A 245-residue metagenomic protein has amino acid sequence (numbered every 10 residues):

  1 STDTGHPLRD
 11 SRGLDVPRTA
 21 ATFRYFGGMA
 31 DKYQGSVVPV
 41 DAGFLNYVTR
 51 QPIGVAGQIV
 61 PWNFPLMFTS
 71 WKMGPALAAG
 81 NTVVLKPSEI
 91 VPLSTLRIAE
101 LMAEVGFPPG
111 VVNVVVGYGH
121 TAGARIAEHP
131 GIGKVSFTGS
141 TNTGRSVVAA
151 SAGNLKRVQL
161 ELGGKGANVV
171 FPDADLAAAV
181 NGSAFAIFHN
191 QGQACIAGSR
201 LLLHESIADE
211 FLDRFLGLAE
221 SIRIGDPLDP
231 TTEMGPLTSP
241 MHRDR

Functional and structural regions predicted by a protein language model:
S1-G43, T238: N-terminal Rossmann-like NAD(P)+-binding subdomain of aldehyde/semialdehyde dehydrogenases
S1-T2, G13, E128, A149 (+2 more regions): Phosphate-coordinating loops and pocket residues in cytosolic domains that bind phosphorylated ligands
T2, G28-S36, E104, F185 (+2 more regions): Conserved helix-loop functional segments at active or binding sites
H6-P7, H129, S140, H204: Short loop-to-helix capping motifs
T22-Y25, Q34-A178, T231: Rossmann-like NAD(P) dinucleotide-binding subdomain of oxidoreductase/dehydrogenase enzymes
K134, N142-R245: ALDH superfamily catalytic-core signature
